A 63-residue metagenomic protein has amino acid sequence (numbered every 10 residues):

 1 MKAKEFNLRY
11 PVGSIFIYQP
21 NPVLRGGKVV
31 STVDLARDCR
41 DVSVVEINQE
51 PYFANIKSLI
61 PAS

Functional and structural regions predicted by a protein language model:
M1-F6: Short alpha-helix capping/helix-loop boundary micro-motifs
N7, P11: A glycine-/small-residue-rich N-terminal strand-loop-strand element that serves as the cofactor-binding glycine loop
V12-I60: Basic/aromatic-rich interaction segments and small domains that mediate binding to polyanionic partners
